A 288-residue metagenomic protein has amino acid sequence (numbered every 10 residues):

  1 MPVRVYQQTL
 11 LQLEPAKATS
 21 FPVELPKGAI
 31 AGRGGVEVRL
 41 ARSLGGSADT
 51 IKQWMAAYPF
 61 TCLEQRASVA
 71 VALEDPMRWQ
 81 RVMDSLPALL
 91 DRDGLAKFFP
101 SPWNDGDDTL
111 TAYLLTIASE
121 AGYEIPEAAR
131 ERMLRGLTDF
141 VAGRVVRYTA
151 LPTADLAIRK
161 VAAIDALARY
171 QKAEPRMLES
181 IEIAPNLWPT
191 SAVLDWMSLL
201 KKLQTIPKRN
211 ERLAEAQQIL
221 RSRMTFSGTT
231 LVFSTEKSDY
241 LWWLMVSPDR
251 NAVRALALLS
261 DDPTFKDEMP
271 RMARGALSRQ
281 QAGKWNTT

Functional and structural regions predicted by a protein language model:
M1-A154, K160-Q171, P175-E182, L241-L244: Extended, solvent-exposed functional surface patches
F60, E124, A142, V146 (+5 more regions): Solenoid-like repeat scaffolds
E64-Q65, A72, D107, L114 (+4 more regions): Anionic, low-complexity intrinsically disordered segments
S68-L73, L115, I158-L167, V193-L200 (+2 more regions): Amphipathic alpha-helical elements of HEAT/ARM-like alpha-solenoid repeat scaffolds that form extended
P76-M83, A118-L134, L167-W188, K201-T225 (+1 more regions): Structural helix-adjacent loops and short alpha-helical linkers that scaffold large soluble proteins
P100-D105, E182-P185, M197-L199, Q280-G283: Conserved short loop/turn motifs at secondary-structure junctions
R274-T288: Amphipathic alpha-helical substructures
